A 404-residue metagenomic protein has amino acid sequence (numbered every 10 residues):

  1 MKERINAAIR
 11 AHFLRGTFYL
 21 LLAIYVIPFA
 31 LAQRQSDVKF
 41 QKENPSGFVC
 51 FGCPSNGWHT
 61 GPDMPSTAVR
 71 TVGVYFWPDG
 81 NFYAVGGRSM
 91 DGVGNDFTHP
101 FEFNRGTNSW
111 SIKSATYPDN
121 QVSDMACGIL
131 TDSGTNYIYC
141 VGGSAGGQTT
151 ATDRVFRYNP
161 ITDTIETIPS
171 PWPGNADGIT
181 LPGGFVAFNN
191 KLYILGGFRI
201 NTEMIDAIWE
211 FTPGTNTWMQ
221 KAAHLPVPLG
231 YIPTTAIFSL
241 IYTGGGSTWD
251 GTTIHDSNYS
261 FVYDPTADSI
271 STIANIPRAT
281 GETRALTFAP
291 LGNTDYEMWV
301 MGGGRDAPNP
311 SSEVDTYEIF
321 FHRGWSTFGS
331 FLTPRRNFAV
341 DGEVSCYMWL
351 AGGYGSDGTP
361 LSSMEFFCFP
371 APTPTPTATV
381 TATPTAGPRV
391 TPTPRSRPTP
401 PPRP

Functional and structural regions predicted by a protein language model:
M1-F13: N-terminal secretory signal peptides that target proteins for export/translocation
I5, L22-A23, P376, A386: Generic short amphipathic/hydrophobic targeting helices enriched at N-termini, encompassing Sec-type signal peptides
T17-P28: Bacterial N-terminal signal peptides
A32-T375: Kelch-like beta-propeller repeat domains
P45, A371-P404: Ser/Thr-rich, Proline-interspersed low-complexity disordered segments
